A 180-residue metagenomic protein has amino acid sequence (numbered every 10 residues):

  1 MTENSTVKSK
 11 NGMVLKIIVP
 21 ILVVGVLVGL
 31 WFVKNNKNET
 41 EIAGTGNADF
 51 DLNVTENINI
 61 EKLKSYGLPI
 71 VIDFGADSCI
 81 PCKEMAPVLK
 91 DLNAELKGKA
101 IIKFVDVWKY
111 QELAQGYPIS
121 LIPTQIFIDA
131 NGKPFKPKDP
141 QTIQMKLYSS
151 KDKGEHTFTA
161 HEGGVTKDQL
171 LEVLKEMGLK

Functional and structural regions predicted by a protein language model:
M1-D51: N-terminal targeting signals for export/organelle localization
D49-L68: A short beta-strand-turn-helix
G67-I70, F74-S78, L121: Short pre-active-site segment immediately N-terminal to redox-active cysteine/selenocysteine motifs in thiol-based
F74, N93, K97-E112, I119-I122: Thiol-based oxidoreductase modules, predominantly thioredoxin-like and allied folds used for disulfide exchange
G75-S78, N93-A100, D129, L174-G178: Sec/Tat-exported extracytoplasmic proteins
A76-P81, V107-E112, G132-P134, G164-K167: Solvent-exposed loop/turn segments at secondary-structure junctions within structured extracellular/periplasmic domains
C82-L96: Typically the conserved alpha-helix immediately C-terminal to a functionally engaged Cys/Sec in thioredoxin-like
I128-K180: Non-catalytic, surface beta->alpha helical segment in thiol-disulfide oxidoreductase systems
